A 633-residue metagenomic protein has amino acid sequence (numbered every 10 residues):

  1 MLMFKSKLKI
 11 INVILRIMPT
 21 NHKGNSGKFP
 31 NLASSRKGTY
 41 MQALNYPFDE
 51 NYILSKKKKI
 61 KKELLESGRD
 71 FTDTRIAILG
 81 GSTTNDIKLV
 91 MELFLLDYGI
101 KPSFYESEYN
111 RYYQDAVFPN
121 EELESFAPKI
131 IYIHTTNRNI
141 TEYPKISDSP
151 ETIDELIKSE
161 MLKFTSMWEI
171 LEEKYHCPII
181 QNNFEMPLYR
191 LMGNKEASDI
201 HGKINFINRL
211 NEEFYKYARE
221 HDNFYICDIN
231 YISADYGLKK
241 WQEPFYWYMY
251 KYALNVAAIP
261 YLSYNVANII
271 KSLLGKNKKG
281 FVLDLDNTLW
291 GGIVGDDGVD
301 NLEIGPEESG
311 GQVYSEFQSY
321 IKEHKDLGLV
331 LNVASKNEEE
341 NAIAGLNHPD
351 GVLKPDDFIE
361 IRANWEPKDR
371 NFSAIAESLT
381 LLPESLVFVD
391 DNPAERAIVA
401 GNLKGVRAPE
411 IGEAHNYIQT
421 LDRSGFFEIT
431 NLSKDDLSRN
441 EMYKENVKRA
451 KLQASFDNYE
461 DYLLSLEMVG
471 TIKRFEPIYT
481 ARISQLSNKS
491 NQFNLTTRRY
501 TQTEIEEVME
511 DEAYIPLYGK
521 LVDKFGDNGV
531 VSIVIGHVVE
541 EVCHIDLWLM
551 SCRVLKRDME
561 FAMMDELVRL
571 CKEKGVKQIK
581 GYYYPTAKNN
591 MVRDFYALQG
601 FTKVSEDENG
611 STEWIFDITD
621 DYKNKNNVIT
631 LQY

Functional and structural regions predicted by a protein language model:
F4-G24, K28-V282, L289-W290, G295-N301 (+3 more regions): Extracellular glycan-modifying ectodomains
Q42-K57, L302-S309, H348-P367, A374: Glycine-rich phosphate-binding "P-loop"
V294-S319, G405-I411: Basic, amphipathic juxtamembrane/active-site segments that coordinate anionic phosphate or diphosphate groups
E316-N347, I361-R362, V399, R482 (+4 more regions): Substrate-recognition element of Asp-dependent hydrolases with the DxDx(T/V) motif
F372-P393, V399: Conserved Lys-Pro-Asp/Glu-containing loop-to-beta segment of HAD-superfamily phosphomonoesterases, centered on
A400, K404-L466, R569-Y633: Terminal substrate-recognition subdomain of acyl/acetyltransferases
F475-C543, L547-M550: A conserved beta-strand-loop-helix scaffold within acyl/acetyltransferase catalytic domains
L521-K524, V530-D607: Acyl-donor binding region in acyl/amide transferases
